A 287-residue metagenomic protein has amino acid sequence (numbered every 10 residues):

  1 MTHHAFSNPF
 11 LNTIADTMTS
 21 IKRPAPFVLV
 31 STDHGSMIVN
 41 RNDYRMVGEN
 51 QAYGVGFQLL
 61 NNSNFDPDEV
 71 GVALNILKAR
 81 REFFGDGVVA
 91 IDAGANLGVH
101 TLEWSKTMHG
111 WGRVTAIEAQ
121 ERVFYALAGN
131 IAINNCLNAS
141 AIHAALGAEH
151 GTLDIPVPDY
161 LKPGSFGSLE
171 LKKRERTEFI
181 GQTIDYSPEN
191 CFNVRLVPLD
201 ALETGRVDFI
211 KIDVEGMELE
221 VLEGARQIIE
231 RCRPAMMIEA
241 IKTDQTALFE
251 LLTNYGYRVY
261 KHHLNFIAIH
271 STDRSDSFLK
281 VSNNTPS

Functional and structural regions predicted by a protein language model:
M1-Q120, Y125-N130, Q182-P188, F266-S287: S-adenosyl-L-methionine
F6, H34, F57, V88 (+2 more regions): Conserved acidic-Pro-Pro-aromatic motif
N40-V70, L137, I142-G205, S277-N284: Glycine-rich adenosyl-binding loop in Rossmann-like folds that engage adenosine-containing cofactors
L74, A128, H143-A144, D200 (+2 more regions): Solvent-exposed, non-membrane alpha-helical residues enriched in polar/charged side chains
A95-L97, E121, A148, V214-G216 (+1 more regions): Short, glycine/acidic-enriched loop or turn micro-motifs at the edges of active sites
V99-L102, Y125, G151, L219-E223: Short N-terminal helix/helix-N-cap motif within the alpha/beta-hydrolase-1
V123-I133, L137-H143: Cysteine-dependent PTP/DSP-like catalytic domain, specifically the C-terminal lobe
